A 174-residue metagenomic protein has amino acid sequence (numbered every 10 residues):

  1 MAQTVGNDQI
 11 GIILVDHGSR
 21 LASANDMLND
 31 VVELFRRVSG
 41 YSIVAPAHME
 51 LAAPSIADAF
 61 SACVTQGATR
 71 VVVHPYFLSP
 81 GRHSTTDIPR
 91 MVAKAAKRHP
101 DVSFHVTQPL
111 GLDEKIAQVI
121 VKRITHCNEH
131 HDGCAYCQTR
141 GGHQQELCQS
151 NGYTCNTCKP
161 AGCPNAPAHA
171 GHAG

Functional and structural regions predicted by a protein language model:
M1-G174: Active-site-proximal alpha-helix that buttresses catalytic centers in soluble enzyme cores
